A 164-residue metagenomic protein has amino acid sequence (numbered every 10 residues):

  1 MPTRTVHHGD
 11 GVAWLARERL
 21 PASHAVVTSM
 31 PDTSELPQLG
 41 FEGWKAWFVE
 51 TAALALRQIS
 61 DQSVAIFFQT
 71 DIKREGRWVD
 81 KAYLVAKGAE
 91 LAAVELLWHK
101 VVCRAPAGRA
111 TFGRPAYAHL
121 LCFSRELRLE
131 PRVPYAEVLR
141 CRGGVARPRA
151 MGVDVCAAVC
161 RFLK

Functional and structural regions predicted by a protein language model:
M1-K164: Core catalytic lobe of class I
